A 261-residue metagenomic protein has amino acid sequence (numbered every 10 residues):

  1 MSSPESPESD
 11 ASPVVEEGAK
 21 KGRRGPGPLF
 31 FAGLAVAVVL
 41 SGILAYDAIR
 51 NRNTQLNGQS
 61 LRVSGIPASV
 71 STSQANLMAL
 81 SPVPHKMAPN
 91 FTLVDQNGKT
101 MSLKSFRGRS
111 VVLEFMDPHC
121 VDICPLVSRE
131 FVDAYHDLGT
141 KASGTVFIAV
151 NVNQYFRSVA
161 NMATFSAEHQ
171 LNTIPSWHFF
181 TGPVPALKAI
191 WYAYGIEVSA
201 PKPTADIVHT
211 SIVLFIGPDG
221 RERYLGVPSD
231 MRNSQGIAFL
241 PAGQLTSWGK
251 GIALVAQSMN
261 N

Functional and structural regions predicted by a protein language model:
M1-N90, V255-N261: N-terminal targeting signals for export/organelle localization
K86-A88, F106-S110, A142-F147, R157 (+2 more regions): Extracytoplasmic
P89, M101-F131, F147-I148: Short active-site neighborhood of thiol/selenol oxidoreductases, capturing the structured segment around
T92-L93, F215: Hydrophobic beta-strand positions
S110, H119, Y135-A142, H169-Q170 (+2 more regions): Sec/Tat-exported extracytoplasmic proteins
S128-I190: Structural microenvironment flanking redox-active thiols in thiol-disulfide oxidoreductases
S176-W177, K188, Y192-K202, I207-L214: Structural micro-motif
P201-N261: Thiol-/selenol-based redox modules, centered on thioredoxin-like and closely related oxidoreductase domains
